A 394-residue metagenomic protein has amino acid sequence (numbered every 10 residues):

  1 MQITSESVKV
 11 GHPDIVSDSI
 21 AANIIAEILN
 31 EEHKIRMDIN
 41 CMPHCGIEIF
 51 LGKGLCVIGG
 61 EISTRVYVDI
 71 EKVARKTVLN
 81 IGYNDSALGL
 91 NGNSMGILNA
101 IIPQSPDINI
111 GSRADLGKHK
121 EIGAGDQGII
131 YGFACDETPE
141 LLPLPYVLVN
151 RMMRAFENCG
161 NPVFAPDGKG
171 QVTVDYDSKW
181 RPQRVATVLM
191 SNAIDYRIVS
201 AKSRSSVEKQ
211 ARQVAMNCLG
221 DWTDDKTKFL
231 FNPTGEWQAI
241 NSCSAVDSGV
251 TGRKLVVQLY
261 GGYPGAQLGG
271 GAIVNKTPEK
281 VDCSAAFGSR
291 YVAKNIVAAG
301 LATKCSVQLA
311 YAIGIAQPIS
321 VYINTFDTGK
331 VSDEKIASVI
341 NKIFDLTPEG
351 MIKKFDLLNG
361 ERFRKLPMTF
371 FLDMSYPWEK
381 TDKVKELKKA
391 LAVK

Functional and structural regions predicted by a protein language model:
M1-C45, Y146, C159, W378 (+2 more regions): N-terminal, positively charged regions that mediate nucleic acid binding
T4-S7, I49-L55, K72, K76-I240 (+2 more regions): Glycine-rich, mobile lid/loop segments that gate access to catalytic sites or pores
E6-S17, I122-T138, Q238-G270, E361-S375: Conserved phosphate/anionic-ligand binding catalytic regions in large, soluble enzymes, centered on
K9-E32, A134-R154, P278-G300: Alpha-helical support elements that line or immediately flank enzyme active sites and cofactor-binding pockets
M37-G52, G89-N99, T227-N232, A302-A312 (+3 more regions): Beta-strand segments within the central parallel beta-sheet cores of soluble alpha/beta enzyme folds
R197-I296: Glycine-rich anion/phosphate-binding loop at the beta-strand->alpha-helix junction
N217-W222, I273-S284, S289, N295-C305 (+1 more regions): Flexible helix-coil linker/hinge segments at domain or subdomain boundaries
K304, Q308-K394: Internal helix-turn-beta structural module
